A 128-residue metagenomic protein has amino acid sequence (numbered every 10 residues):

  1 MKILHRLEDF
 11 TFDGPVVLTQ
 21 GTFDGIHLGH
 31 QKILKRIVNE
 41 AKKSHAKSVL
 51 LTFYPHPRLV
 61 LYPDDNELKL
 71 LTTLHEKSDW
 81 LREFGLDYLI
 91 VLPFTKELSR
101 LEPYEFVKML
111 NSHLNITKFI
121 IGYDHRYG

Functional and structural regions predicted by a protein language model:
M1-G128: Nucleotidyltransferase catalytic core that binds NTPs
